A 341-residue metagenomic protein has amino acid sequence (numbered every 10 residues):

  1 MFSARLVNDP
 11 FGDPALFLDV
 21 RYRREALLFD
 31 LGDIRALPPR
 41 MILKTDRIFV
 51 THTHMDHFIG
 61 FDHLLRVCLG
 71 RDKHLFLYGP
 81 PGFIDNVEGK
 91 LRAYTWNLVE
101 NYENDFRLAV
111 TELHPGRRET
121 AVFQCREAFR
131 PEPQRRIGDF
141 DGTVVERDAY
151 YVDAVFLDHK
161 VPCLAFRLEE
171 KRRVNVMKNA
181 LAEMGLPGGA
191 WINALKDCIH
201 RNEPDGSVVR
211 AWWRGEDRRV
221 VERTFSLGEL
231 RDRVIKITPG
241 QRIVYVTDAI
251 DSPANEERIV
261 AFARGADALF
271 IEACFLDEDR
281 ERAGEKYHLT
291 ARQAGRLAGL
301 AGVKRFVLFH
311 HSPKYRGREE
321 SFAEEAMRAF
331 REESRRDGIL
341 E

Functional and structural regions predicted by a protein language model:
M1-I42, R47, H74, A165-L168 (+2 more regions): Conserved beta-strand hairpin/beta-sheet module of binuclear metal-dependent hydrolase folds, prominently
F2-D9, V246, I259, G265 (+3 more regions): Extended recognition/assembly regions associated with phosphoester-bond processing machinery
F29-L31, R47-D56, G79-P80, V244-I250 (+2 more regions): Active-site neighborhood of phospho(di)ester-bond hydrolases with catalytic His/Asp-centered motifs
D33-P80, I84, L98-Y102: Active-site metal-binding motif and surrounding structural segment of the metallo-beta-lactamase
H63-V67, T95, R316-E325: Metal-dependent catalytic neighborhoods of phosphoester/phosphodiester hydrolases
L75-G82, L108-T111, V303-K314: Divalent metal-dependent hydrolysis catalytic cores, especially in the metallo-beta-lactamase
T95-G116, E332-R336: A glycine-rich helix N-cap at a beta->alpha junction
P131-L308, E320-R328, S334: Metal-dependent phosphodiesterase/nuclease catalytic metal-binding core
